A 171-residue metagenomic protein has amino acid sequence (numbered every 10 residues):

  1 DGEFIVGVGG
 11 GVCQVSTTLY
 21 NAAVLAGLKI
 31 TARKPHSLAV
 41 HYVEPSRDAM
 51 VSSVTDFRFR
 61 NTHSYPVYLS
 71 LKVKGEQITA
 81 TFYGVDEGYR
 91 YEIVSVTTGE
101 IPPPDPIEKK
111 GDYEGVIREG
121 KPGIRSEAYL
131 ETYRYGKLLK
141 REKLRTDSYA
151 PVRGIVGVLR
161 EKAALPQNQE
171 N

Functional and structural regions predicted by a protein language model:
D1-N171: Well-ordered beta-sheet/strand-loop patches within structured domains
